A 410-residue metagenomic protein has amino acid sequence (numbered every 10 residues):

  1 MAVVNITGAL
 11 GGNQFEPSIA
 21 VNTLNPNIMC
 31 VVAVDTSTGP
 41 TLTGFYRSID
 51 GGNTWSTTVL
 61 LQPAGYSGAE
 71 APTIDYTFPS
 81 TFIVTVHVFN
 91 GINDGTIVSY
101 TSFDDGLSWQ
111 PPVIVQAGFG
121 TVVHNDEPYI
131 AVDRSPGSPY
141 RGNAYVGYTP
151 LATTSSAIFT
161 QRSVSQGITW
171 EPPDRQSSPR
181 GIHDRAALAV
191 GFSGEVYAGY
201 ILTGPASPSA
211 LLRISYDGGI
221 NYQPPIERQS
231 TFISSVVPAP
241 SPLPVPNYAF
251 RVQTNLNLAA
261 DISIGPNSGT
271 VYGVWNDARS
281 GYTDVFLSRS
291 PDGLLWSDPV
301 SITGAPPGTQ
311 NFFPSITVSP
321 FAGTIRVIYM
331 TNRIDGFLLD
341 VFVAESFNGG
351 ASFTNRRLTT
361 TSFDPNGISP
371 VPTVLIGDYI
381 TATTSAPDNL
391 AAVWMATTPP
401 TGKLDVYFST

Functional and structural regions predicted by a protein language model:
M1-T410: Extracellular, repeat-based ectodomains that mediate carbohydrate processing or recognition
